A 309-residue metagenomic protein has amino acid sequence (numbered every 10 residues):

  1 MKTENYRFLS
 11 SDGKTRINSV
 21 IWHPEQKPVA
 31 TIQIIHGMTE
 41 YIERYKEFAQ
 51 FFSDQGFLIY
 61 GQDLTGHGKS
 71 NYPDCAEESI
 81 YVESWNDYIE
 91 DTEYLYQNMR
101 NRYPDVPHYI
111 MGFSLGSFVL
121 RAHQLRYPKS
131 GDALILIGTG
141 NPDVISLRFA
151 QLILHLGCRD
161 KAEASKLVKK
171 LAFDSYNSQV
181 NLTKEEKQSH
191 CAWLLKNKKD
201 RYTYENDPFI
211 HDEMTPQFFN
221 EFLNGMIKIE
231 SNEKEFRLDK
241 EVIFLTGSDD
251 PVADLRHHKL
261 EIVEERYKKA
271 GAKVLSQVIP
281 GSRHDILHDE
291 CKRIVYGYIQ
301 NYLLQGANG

Functional and structural regions predicted by a protein language model:
M1-Q26: N-terminal cap/lid segment of alpha/beta-hydrolase-fold proteins
H36-E40, S114, S248-D249: Active-site glycine-rich loops that stabilize anionic/oxyanionic intermediates across multiple enzyme folds
E47-C75: Conserved alpha/beta-hydrolase
I80-R100: Alpha/beta-hydrolase active-site loop
Y103-S114: Alpha/beta-hydrolase fold nucleophile elbow
A122-F209: Alpha/beta-hydrolase-fold enzymes
F244-T246: Short beta-strand/loop motif that positions the catalytic acidic residue of the alpha/beta-hydrolase fold
A270-G309: Catalytic active-site module of serine/aspartate enzymes centered on a nucleophile-bearing elbow/loop
